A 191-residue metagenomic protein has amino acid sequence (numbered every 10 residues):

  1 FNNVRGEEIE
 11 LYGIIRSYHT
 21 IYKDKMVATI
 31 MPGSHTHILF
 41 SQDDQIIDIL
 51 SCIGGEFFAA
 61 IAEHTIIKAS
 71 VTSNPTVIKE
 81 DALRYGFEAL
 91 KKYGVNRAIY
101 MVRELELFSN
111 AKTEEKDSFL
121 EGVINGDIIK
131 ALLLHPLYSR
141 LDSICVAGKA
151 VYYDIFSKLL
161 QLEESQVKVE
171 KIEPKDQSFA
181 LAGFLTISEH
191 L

Functional and structural regions predicted by a protein language model:
F1-K23, H37, Q42-K92: Glycine-rich phosphate-binding loop plus the immediately following alpha-helix
R5-I9, C52, E56, K116-D127 (+3 more regions): Conserved active-site and cofactor/substrate-binding residues in soluble primary-metabolism enzymes
T29-H35: Short beta-strand segments
E88-A131: Adenine-nucleotide phosphate-binding core of ATP-dependent small-molecule kinases
F119-R140, I187-L191: Phosphate/ATP-binding catalytic cores across multiple sugar-kinase/actin-like superfamilies, primarily ASKHA
L141-L159: Glycine-rich phosphate-binding loops at beta-strand->alpha-helix junctions
L160-I172: Structural alpha-beta junctions
K171-L191: Glycine-rich phosphate-binding/hydrolytic loop that grips phosphoryl groups
